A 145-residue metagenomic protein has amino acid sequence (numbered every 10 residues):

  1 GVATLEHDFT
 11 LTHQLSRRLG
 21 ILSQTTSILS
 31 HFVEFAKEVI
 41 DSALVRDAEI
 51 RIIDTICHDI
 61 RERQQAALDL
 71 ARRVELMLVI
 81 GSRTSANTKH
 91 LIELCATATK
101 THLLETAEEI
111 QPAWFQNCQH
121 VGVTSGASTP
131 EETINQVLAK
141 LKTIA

Functional and structural regions predicted by a protein language model:
G1-A145: The feature marks the mature, well-folded catalytic cores of soluble enzymes
